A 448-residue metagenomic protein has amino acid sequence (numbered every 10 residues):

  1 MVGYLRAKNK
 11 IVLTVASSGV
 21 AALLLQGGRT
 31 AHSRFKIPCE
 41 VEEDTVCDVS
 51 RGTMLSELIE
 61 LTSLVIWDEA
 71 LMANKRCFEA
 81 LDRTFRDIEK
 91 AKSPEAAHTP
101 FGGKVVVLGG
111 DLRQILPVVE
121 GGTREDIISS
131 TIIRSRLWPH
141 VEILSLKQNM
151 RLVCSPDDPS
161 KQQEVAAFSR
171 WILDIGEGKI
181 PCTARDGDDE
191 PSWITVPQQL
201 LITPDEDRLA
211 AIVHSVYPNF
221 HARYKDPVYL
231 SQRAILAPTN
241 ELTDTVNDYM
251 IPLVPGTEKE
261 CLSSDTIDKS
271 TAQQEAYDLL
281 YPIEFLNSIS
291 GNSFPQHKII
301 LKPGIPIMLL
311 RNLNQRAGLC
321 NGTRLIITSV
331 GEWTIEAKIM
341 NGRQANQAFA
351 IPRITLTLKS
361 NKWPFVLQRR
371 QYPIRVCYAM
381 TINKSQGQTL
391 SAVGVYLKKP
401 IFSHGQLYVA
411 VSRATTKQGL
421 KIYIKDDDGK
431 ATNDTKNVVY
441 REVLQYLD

Functional and structural regions predicted by a protein language model:
M1-D448: RecA-like helicase/translocase P-loop NTPase motor core
